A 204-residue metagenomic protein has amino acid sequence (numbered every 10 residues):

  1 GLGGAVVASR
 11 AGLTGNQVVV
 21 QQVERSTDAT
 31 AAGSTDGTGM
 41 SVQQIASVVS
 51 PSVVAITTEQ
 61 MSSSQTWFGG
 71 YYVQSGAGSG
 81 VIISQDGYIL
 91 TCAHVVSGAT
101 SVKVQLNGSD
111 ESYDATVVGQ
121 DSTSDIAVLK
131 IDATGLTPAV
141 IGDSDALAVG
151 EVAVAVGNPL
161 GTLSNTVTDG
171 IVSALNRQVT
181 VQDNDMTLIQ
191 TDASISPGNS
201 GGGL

Functional and structural regions predicted by a protein language model:
G1-L204: Serine-dependent protease modules
